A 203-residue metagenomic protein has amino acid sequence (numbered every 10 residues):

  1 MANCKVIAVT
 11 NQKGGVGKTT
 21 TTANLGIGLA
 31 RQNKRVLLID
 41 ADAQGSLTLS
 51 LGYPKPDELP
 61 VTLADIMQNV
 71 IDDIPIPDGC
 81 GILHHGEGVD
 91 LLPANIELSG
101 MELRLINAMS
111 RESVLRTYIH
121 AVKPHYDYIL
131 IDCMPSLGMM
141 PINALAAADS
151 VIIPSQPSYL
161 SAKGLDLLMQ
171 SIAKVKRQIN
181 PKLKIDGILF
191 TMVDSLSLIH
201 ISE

Functional and structural regions predicted by a protein language model:
M1-E203: P-loop NTP-binding core
